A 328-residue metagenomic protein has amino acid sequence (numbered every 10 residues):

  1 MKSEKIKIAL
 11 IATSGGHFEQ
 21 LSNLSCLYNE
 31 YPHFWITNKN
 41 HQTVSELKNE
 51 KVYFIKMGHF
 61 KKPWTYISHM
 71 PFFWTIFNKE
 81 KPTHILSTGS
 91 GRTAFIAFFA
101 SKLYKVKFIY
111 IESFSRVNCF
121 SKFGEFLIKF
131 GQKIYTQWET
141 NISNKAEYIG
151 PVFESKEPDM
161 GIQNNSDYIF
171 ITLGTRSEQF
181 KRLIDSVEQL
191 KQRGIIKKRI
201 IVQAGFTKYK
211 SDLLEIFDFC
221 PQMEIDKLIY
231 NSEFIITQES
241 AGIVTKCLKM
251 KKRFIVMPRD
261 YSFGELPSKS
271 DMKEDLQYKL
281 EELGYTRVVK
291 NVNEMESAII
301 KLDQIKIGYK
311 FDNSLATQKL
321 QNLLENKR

Functional and structural regions predicted by a protein language model:
M1-R328: Nucleotide-activated sugar donor-binding and catalytic core shared by glycosyltransferases and related lipid-linked
